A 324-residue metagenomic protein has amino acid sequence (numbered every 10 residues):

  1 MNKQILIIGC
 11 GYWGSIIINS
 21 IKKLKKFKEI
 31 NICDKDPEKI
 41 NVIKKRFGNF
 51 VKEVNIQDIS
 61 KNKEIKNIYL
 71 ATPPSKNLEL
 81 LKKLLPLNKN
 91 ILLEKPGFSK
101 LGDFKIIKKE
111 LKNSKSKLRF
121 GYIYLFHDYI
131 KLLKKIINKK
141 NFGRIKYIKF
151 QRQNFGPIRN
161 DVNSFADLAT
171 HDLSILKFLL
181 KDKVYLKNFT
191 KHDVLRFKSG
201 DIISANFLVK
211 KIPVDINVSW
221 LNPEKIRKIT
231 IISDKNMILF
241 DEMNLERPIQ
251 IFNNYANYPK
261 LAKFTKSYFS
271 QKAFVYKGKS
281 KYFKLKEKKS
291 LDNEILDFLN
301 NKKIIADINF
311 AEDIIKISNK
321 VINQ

Functional and structural regions predicted by a protein language model:
M1-F47: N-terminal Rossmann-like dinucleotide-binding module
I17, V51-E110: Beta-loop-alpha module in the N-terminal Rossmann-like domain of NAD(P)-dependent dehydrogenases, especially those
F27, L87-K89, S114-S116: A short helix->loop->beta-strand "cap" motif at the edges of active sites that frequently abuts
N67-L70, L285, D292-Q324: C-terminal helix-rich "cap/oligomerization" subdomain common to oxidoreductases
S75, F98-P157: A contiguous active-site-proximal alpha/beta segment in oxidoreductase catalytic domains
L93-E94, L118-F120, F240: Hydrophobic residues in well-ordered beta-strands that form the structural core
G121-D128, F155-L186, D201: Mid-domain beta-loop-alpha active-site segment that forms a flexible, acidic cofactor/metal-binding surface
T170-F252, S290-K302: Contiguous beta-strand/loop segments that form the cofactor/metal-binding neighborhood of enzyme cores
